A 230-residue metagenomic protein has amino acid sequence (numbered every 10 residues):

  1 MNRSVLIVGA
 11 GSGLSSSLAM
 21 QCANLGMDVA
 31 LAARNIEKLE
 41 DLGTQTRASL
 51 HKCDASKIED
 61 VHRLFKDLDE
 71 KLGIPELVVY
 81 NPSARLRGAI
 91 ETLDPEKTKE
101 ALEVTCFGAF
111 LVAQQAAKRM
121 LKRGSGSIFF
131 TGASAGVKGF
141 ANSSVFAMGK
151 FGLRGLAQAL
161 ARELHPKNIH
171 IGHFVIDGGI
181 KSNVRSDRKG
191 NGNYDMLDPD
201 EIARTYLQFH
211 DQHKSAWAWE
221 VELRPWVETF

Functional and structural regions predicted by a protein language model:
R3, I74-P75, A89, M120-A133 (+1 more regions): Active-site loop of short-chain dehydrogenase/reductase
G11-S12: Conserved glycine-rich cofactor-binding loop
T46-E59: Rossmann-fold cofactor-recognition segment
V79-R87: Conserved NAD(P)H cofactor-binding loop of Rossmann-fold oxidoreductase domains
A84, E91-L111, F129, L153: Catalytic Tyr-X3-Lys loop
A113-Q114, Q158: A short, exposed helix-loop element centered on a Lys and neighboring polar residues
S127-G152, Q158, R162-H165: Catalytic loop of short-chain dehydrogenase/reductase
P166-K181, R188-F230: C-terminal helical subdomain
